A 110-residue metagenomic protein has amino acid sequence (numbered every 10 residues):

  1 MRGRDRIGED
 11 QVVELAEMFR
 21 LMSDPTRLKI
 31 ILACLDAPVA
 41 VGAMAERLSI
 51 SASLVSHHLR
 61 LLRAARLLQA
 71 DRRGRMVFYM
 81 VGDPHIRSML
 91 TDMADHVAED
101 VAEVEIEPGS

Functional and structural regions predicted by a protein language model:
M1-E14, H85-S110: Amphipathic alpha-helical dimerization/coiled-coil segments that flank or bridge DNA-binding/regulatory modules
E9-S53, V77-H85: N-terminal helix-turn-helix DNA-binding core of bacterial DNA-binding proteins
R20, L32, L59-R60, V101: Core alpha-helical elements of the protein kinase catalytic domain, predominantly the helix directly N-terminal
I31, A64-A65, E107: Extended rod-forming repeat segments used as scaffolds/tethers
E46, H57, R63-A64: Alpha-helical residues within the helix-turn-helix
S56-H57, D95: Intrinsically disordered, low-complexity cationic segments
R63-R73, M80: Beta-hairpin "wing" of winged helix-turn-helix
